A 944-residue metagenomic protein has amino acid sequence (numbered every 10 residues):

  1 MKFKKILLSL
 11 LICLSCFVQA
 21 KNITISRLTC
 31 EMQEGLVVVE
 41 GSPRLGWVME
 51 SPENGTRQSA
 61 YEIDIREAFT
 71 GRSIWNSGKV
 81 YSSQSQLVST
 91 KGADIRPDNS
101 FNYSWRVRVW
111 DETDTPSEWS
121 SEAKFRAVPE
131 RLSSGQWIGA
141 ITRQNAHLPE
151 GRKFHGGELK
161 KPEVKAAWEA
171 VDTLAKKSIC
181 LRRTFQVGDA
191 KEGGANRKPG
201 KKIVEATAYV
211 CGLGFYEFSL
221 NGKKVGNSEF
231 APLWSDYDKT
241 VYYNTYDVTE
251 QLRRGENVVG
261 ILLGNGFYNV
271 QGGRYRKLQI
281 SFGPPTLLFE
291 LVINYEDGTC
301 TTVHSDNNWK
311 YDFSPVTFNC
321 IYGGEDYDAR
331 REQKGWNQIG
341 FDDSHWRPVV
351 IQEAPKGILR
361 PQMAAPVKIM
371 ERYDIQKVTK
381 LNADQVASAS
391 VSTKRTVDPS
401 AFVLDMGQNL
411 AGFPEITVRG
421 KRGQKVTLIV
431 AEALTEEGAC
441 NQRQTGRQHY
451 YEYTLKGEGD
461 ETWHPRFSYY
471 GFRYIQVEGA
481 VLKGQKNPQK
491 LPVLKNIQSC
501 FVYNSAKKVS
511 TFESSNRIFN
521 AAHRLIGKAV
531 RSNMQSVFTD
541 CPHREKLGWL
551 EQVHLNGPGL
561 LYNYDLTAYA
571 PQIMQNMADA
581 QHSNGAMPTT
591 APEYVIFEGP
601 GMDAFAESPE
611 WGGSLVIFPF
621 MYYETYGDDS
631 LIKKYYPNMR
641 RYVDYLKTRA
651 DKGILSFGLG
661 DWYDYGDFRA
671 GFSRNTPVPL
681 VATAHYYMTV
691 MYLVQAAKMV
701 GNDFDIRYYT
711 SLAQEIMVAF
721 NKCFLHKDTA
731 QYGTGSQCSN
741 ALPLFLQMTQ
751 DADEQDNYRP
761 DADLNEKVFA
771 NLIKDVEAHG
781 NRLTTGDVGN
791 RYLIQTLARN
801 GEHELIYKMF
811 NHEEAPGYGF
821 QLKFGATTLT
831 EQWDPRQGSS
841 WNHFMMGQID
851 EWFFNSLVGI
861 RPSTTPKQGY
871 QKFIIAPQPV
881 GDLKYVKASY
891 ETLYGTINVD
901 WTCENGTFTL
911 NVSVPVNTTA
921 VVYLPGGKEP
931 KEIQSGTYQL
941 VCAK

Functional and structural regions predicted by a protein language model:
K2-S9: Sec-dependent signal peptide recognition, specifically the positively charged N-region followed immediately by
L11-Q19: Hydrophobic h-region of N-terminal signal peptides that target proteins for export in Gram-negative bacteria
I23-R544, E551-Q552, A568, N584 (+4 more regions): Extracellular/oxidizing-compartment recognition motifs
A206-V210, L220, F413-E432, I475-A480 (+5 more regions): Alpha-helical support elements that line or immediately flank enzyme active sites and cofactor-binding pockets
F215, T286, H304-N308, D312-F313 (+9 more regions): Active-site acid/base region of carbohydrate-active enzymes
K223-P232, D236-D238, E436-Q448, T567-F672 (+1 more regions): Helix-terminus loop motifs that line ligand-binding clefts
V259, Y327-D328, E545, N563 (+7 more regions): C-terminal capping/lid segments that line or modulate ligand- or cofactor-binding pockets
Q279, T286-E290, V303-W336, G340 (+4 more regions): Non-catalytic C-terminal accessory modules of carbohydrate-active enzymes
